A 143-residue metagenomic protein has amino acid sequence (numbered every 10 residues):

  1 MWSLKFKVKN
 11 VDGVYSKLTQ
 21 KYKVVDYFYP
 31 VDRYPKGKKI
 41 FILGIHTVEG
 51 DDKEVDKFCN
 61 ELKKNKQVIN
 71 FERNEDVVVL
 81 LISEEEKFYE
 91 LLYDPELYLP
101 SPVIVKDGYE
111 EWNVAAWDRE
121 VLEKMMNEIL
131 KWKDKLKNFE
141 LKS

Functional and structural regions predicted by a protein language model:
W2-N127, W132-D134: DNA-contacting interfaces and partner/effector-binding or oligomerization modules in DNA-centric proteins
K133-S143: Short, Lys/Arg-enriched, Trp-marked, Pro/Gly-tolerant hinge/linker segments that flank
